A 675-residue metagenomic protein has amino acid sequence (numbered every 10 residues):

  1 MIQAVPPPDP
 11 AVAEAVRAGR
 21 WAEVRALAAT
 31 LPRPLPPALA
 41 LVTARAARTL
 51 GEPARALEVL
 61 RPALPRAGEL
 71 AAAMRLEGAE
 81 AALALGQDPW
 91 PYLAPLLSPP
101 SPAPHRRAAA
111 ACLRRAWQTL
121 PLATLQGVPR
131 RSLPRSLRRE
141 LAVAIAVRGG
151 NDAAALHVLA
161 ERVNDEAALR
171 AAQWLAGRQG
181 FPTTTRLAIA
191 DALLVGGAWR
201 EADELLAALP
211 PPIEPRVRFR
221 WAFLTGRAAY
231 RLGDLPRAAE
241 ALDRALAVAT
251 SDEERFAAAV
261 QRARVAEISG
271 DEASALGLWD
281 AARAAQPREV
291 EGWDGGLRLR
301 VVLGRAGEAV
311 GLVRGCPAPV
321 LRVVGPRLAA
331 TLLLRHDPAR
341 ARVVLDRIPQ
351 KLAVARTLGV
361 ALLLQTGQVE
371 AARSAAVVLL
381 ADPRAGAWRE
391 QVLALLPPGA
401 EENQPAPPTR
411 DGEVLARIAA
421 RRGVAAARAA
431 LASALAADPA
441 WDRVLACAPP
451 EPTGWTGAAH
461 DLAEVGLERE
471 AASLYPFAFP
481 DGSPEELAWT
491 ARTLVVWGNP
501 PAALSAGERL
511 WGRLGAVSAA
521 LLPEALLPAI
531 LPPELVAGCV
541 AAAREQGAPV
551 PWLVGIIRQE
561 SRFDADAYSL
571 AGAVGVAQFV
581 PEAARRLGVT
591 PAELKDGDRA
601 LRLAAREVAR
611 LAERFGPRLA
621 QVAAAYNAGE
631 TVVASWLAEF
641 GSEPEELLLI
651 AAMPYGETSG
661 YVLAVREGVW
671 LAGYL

Functional and structural regions predicted by a protein language model:
I2-P10, R33-V42, A67-E77, G86 (+19 more regions): Generic helix N-cap/helix-start motif at coil->alpha-helix transitions
P7-A26, V42, T49, T184-E201 (+2 more regions): Alpha-helical segment of the N-proximal tetratricopeptide repeat
A13, R45, E80, R115 (+9 more regions): Residue-level recognition of tetratricopeptide repeat
A18, L50, L85-G86, L120 (+9 more regions): Structural motif corresponding to the intra-repeat A-B loop/turn of tetratricopeptide repeats
A28, L60, L93, L156-L159 (+7 more regions): Hydrophobic/aromatic packing residues within the alpha-helices of TPR/SEL1-like helical repeat arrays
R322, V343, Q350-A353, T357 (+7 more regions): Catalytic glycan-binding domains that act on GlcNAc-containing polysaccharides
